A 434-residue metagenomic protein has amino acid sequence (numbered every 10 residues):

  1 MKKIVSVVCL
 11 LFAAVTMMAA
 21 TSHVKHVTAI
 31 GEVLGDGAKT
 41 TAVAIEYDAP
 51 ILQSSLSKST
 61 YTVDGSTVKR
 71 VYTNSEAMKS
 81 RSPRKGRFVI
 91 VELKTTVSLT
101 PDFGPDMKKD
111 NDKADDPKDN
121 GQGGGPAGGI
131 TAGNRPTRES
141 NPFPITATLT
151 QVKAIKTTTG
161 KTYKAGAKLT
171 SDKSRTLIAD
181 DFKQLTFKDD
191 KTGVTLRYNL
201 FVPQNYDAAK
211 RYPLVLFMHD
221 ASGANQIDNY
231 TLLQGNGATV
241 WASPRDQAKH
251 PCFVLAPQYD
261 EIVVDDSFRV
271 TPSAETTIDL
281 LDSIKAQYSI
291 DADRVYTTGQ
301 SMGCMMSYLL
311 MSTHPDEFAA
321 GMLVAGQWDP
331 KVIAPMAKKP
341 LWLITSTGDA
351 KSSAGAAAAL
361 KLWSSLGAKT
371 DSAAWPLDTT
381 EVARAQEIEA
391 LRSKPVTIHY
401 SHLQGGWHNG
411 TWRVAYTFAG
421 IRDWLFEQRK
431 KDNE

Functional and structural regions predicted by a protein language model:
M1-I4: Positively charged n-region of N-terminal signal peptides that target proteins for export
A20-A44, G65-Y212, N433-E434: A domain-start/cap signature at the N-terminus of enzymes
K39-S55: A short glycine/threonine-centered beta-strand motif
N205-K210, V264-S301: Gly/Ser-rich "nucleophile elbow"/oxyanion-hole loop immediately N-terminal to the catalytic nucleophile in hydrolases
L214, M218-I278: Active-site machinery of serine-nucleophile hydrolases
H250-C252, M336-L341: Short, proline-enriched alpha-helix->beta-strand connector loops that line the catalytic pocket of alpha/beta-hydrolase
A286-Q287, D293-A337: Primarily recognizes the serine-hydrolase "nucleophile elbow" in alpha/beta-hydrolase and SGNH/GDSL folds
W342-S353, K369-E434: C-terminal catalytic histidine-bearing segment of alpha/beta-hydrolase fold enzymes
